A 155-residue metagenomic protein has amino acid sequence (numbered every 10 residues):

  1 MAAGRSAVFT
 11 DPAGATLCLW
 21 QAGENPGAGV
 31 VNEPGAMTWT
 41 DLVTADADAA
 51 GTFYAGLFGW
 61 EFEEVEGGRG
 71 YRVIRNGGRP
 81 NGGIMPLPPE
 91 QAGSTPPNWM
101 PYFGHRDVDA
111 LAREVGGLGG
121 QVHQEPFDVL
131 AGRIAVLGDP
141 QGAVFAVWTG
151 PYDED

Functional and structural regions predicted by a protein language model:
M1-G4, V8, L42-N81, A110 (+3 more regions): Core segments of cupin and vicinal oxygen chelate
G4-R5, T16, P26-A28: Short, well-ordered, mixed-charge alpha-helical segments that flank or form enzyme active sites
R5-T10, M37-A45, E90-G116, R133-G138: Vicinal oxygen chelate
F9-G23, W60-N98, P140, V144-P151: Conserved short beta-strand elements that form part of the metal-binding/catalytic scaffold of enzyme active sites
W20-T52, L57-W60, P80, N98-F103 (+1 more regions): N-terminal beta-strand motif that seeds the catalytic metal site of vicinal oxygen chelate
E24-P26, F127, A131, A143: Glycine-rich beta-strand-turn "strand-cap" elements at beta-sheet edges
